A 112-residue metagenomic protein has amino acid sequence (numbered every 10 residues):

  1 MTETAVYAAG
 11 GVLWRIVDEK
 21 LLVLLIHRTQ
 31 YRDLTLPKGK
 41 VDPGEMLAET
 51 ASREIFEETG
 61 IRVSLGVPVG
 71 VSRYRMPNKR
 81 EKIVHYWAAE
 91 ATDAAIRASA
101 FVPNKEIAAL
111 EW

Functional and structural regions predicted by a protein language model:
M1-L36: N-terminal strand-loop-strand
G39-W112: Unchanged
